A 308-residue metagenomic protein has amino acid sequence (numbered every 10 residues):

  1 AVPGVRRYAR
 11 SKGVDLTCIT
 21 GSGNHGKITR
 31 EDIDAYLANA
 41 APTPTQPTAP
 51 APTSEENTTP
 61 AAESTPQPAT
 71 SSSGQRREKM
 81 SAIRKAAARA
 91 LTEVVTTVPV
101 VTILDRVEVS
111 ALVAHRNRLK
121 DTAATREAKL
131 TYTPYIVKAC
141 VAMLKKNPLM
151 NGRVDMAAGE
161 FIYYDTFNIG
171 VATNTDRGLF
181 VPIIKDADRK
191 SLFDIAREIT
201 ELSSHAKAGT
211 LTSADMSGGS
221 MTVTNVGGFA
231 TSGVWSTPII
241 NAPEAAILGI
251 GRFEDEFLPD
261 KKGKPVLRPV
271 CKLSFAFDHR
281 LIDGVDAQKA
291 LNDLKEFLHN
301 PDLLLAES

Functional and structural regions predicted by a protein language model:
A1: ABC ATPase nucleotide-binding domain signature region
G4, Y8, K12-D15, K27 (+2 more regions): C-terminal catalytic/motor cores of large multi-domain enzyme assemblies
G21-S22: Catalytic-site-adjacent helices and loops of nucleotide signaling machinery
